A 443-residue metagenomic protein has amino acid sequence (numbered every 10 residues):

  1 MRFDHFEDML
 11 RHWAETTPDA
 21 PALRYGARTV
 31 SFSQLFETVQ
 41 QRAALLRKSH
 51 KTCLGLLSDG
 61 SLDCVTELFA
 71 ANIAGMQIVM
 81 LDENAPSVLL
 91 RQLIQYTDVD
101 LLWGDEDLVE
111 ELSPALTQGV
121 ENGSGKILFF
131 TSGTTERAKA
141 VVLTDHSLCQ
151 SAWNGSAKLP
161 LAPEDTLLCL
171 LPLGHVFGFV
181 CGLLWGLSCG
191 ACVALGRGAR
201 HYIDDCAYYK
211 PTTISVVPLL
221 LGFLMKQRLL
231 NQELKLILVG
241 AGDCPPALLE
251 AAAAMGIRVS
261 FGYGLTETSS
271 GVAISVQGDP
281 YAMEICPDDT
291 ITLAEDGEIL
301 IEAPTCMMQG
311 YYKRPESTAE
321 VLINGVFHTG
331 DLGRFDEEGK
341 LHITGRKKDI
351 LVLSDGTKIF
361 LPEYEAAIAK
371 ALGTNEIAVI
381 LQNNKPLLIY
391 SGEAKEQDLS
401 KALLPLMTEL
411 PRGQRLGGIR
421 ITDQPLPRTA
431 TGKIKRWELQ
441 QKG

Functional and structural regions predicted by a protein language model:
R2, R11, D19-K48, G55 (+3 more regions): Conserved AMP-binding/adenylate-forming core of the ANL superfamily
F3, P18, P114-F130, E136-R137 (+1 more regions): Conserved pre-ATP/AMP-binding loop-to-beta segment of ANL
S31-S33, K126-A152: Conserved AMP-binding A3 loop
L68, V79, E83-L108, S151-L168 (+1 more regions): Conserved ATP-dependent adenylate/AMP-binding module captured primarily in the ANL superfamily
C149-T166, L173-E233: Conserved AMP-binding/adenylation subdomain of ANL enzymes
T212-V216, L224-D279, N375: Gly/Ser/Thr-rich phosphate-binding loop
I285, E295-E320, K340, R346 (+1 more regions): Conserved ATP/PPi-binding loop(s) of AMP-dependent carboxylate-activating enzymes
A303-P304, L332-Q414, P425: AMP-binding/adenylate-forming catalytic core of the ANL superfamily
